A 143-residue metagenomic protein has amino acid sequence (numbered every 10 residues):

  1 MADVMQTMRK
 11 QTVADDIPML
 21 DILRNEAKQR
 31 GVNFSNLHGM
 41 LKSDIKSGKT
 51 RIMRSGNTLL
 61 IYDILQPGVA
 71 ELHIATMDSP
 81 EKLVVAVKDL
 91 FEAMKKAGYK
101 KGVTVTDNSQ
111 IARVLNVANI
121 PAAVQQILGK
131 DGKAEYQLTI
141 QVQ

Functional and structural regions predicted by a protein language model:
M1-N36, V142: Short amphipathic alpha-helix that is part of the acyltransferase structural core
G39-T58: A short helix-loop-beta-strand connector motif used in the catalytic cores of GNAT acetyltransferases and, in some
R54-G56, I64, I140-Q143: Active-site beta-strand termini and strand-to-loop segments that position acidic
L65-D78: Conserved acetyl-CoA binding element of GNAT-fold acetyltransferases
S79-K95: Conserved acetyl-CoA-binding loop-helix of GNAT-fold acetyltransferases
K96-D107: Conserved GNAT acetyl-CoA-binding A-motif
D107-Q125: Conserved active-site alpha-helix within GNAT-family acetyltransferase domains
P121-T139: Conserved catalytic-core motifs of GNAT/GCN5-like acyltransferases
